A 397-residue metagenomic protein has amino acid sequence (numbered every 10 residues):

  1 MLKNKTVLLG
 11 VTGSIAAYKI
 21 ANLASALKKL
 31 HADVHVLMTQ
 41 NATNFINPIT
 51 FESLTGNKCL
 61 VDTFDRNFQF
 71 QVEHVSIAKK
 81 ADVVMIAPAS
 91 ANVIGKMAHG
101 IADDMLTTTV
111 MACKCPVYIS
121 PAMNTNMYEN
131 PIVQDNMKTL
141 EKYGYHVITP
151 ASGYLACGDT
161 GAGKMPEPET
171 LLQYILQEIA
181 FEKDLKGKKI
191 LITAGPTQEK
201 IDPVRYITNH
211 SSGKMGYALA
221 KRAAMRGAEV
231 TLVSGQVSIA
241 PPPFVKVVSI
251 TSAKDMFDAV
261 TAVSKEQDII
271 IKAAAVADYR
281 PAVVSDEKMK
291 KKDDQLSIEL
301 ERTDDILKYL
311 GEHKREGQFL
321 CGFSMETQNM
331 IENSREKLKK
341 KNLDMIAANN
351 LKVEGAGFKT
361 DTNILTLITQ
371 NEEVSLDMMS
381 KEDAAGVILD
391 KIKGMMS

Functional and structural regions predicted by a protein language model:
M1-Y118, N124-G213, Y217-S397: A cross-family phosphate/adenosyl-ligand binding-site feature
